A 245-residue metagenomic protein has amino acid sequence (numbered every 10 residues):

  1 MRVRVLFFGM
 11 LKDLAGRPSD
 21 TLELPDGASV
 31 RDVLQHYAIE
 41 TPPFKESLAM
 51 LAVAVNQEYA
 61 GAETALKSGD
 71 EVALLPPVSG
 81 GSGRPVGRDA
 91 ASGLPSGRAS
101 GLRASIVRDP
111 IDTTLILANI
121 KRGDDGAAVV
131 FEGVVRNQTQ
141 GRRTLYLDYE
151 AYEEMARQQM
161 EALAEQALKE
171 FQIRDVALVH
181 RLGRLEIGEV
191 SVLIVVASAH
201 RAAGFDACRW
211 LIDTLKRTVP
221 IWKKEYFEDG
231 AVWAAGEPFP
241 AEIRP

Functional and structural regions predicted by a protein language model:
M1-V86, S96: Ubiquitin-like/PB1-type beta-grasp interaction modules and other compact soluble beta-rich domains
R4-L6, L14, K67, E71-P77 (+4 more regions): N-terminal, polar/charged subdomain of small-to-medium soluble alpha/beta proteins
S29-D32, A202-D206: Short, conserved charged micro-motifs
A60-G61, A199-A203: Glycine-/small-residue-rich active-site loops that bind phosphorylated ligands and cofactors
